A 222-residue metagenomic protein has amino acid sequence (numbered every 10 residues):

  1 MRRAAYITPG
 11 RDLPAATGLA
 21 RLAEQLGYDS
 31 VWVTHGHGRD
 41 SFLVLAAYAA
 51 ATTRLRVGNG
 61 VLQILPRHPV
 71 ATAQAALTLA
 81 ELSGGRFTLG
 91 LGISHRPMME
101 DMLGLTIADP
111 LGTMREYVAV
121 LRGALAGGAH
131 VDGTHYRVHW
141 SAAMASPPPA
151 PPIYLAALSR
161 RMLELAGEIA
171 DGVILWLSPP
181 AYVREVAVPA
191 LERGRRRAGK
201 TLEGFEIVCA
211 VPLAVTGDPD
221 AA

Functional and structural regions predicted by a protein language model:
M1-A222: Active-site-adjacent structural elements that line small-molecule/cofactor binding pockets in enzymes
